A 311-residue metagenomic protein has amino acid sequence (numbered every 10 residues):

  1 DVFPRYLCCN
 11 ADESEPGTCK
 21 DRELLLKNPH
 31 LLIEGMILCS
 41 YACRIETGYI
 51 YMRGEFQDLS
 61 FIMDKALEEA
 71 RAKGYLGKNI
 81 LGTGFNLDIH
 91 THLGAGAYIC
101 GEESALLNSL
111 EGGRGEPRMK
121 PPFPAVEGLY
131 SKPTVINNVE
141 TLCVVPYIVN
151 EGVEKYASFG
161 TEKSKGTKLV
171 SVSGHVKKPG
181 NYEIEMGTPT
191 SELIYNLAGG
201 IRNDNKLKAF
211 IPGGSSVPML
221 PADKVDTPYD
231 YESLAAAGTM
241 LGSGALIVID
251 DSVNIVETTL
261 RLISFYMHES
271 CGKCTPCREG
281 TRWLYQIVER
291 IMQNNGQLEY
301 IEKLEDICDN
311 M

Functional and structural regions predicted by a protein language model:
D1, E15, G96-N108, G112 (+2 more regions): Conserved phosphate/anionic-ligand binding catalytic regions in large, soluble enzymes, centered on
D1, S158, K163, S171 (+3 more regions): Accessory "access/gating" subregions that flank catalytic or transport cores
D1-C39, L207-I211, I249-S252: Function-dense linear segments that define catalytic or interfacial modules in macromolecule-processing proteins
F3, S60-M186, A198: Hydrophobic alpha-helical positions that pack around
A11, D21-E23, T47-G48, M52 (+3 more regions): Ferredoxin-type iron-sulfur electron-transfer modules in oxidoreductases and energy-metabolism complexes
K27-L59, Y130, N137, C143 (+1 more regions): Internal alpha/beta scaffold segment
I33-C39, M186-D204: Short amphipathic, charge-patterned alpha-helical segments
R53-E55, T83-G96, E162, G166 (+4 more regions): A glycine-rich phosphate-binding loop feature that marks nucleotide/adenosyl-phosphate handling sites
